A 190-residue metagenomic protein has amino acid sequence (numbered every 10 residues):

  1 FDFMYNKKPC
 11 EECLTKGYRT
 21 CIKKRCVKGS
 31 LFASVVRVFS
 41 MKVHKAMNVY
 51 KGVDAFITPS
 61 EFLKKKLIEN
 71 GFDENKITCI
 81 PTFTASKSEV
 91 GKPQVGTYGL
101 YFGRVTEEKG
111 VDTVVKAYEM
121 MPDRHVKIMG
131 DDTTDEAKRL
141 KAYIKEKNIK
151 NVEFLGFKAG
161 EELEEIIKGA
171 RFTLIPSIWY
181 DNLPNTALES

Functional and structural regions predicted by a protein language model:
L14-E89: Donor nucleotide-sugar binding/catalytic pocket of nucleotide-sugar-dependent glycosyltransferases
F83, F102-T106, D131-T133, K158: Short donor-sugar binding/catalytic loops of nucleotide-sugar-dependent glycosyltransferases, especially enzymes
G99, V114-A117, V126: A structural motif in glycosyltransferase catalytic domains
R104-M120: A conserved mid-protein helix/loop that constitutes part of the nucleotide-sugar donor-binding site
K127, A137-E161: Nucleotide-activated donor-binding/catalytic signature segment of Leloir-type glycosyltransferases, i.e., the conserved
F157, E165-A170: Short alpha-helical donor nucleotide-sugar binding micro-motif in glycosyltransferases
E164, N182, A187-E189: Short alpha-helical segment that forms part of, or immediately flanks, the ligand-binding pocket in carbohydrate-active
K168-N182: Acidic donor-binding loop of glycosyltransferase active sites
